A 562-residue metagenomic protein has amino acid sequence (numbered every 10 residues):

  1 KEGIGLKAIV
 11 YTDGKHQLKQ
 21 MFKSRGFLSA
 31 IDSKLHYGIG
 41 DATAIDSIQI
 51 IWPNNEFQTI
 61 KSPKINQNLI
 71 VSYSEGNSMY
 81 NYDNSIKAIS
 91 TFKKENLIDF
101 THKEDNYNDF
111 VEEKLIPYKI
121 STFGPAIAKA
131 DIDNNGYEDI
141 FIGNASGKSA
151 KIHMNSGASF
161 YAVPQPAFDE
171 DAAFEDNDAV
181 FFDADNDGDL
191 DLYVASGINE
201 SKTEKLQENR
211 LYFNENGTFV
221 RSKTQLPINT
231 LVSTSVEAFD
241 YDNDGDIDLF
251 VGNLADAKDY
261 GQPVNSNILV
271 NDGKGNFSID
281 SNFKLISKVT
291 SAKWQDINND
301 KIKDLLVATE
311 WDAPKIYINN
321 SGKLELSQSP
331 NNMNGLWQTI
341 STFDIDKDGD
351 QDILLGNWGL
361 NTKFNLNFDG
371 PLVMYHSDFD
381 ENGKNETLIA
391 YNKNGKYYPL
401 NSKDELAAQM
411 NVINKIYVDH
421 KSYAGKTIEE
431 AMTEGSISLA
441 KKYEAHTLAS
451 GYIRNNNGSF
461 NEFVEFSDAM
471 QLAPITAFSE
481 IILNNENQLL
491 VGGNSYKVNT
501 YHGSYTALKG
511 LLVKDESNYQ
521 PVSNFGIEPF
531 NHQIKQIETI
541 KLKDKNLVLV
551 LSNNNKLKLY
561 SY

Functional and structural regions predicted by a protein language model:
K1-A126, S159-Y161, I279-L285, L324-S327 (+4 more regions): Gly/Ser/Thr/Pro-enriched helix-cap/hinge segments flanking short amphipathic alpha-helices
I48, D139-N144, L192-S196, L249-N253 (+5 more regions): Hydrophobic beta-strand segments that make up the repeating blades of beta-propeller and related beta-repeat
F123-N134, D176-N186, Q225, V232-N243 (+8 more regions): Beta-propeller blade termini
A145-K148, S201-Q207, K258-V264, E310-D312 (+3 more regions): Short, solvent-exposed loop/turn segments at conserved positions within beta-propeller repeat blades
N155-A158, N214-T218, N271-G275, N319-G322 (+3 more regions): Short loop/turn segments that connect beta-strands within beta-propeller blades
F174-D176, E200-F213, T218-A238, V264: Asp-box/WD-like beta-propeller blade repeats and closely related beta-sheet repeat scaffolds
Q207-N214, N265-N271, V373-H376, G451-R454 (+1 more regions): Beta-propeller blade signature
P227-D272, N276-Q295, K301-K303, A308-E310: Solenoidal tandem-repeat scaffolds enriched in leucines and small polar residues
